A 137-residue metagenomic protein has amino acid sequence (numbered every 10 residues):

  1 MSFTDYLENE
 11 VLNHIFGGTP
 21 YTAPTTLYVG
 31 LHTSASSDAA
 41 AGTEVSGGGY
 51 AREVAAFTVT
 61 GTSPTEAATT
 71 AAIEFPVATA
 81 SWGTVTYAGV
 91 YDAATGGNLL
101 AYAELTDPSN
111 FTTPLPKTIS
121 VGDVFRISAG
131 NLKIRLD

Functional and structural regions predicted by a protein language model:
M1-A88, D92-D137: Small cysteine-rich, disulfide-bonded extracellular modules of the LU/uPAR three-finger superfamily and closely related
